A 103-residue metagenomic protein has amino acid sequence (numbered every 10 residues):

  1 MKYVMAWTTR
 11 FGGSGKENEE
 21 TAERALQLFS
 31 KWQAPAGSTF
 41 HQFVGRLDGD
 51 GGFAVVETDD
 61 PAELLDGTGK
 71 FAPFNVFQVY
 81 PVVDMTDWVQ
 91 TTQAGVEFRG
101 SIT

Functional and structural regions predicted by a protein language model:
M1-D50, P61, D84-T103: Short S/T/G/P-rich N-terminal loop/turn motif that feeds into the first structured element of a domain
A36, A72-N75: Structural motif
G51-V56: Short cationic amphipathic helices and targeting signals
E57-E63: Helix N-cap motif at beta-to-alpha junctions
L64-A72: Short amphipathic alpha-helices in soluble, non-transmembrane regions that often serve as interface/regulatory elements
F74-T86: Conserved short beta-strand edge segments in small beta-sheet-based binding/regulatory domains
